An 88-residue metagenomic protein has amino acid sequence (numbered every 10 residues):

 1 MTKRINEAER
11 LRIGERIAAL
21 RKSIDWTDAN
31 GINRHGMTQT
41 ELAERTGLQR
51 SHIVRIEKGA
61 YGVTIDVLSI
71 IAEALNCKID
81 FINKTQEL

Functional and structural regions predicted by a protein language model:
M1-H35: A short, Lys/Arg-rich alpha-helix, primarily the initiator
T2-E7, D80-L88: Short, charged recognition helix plus adjacent turn of helix-turn-helix-like nucleic-acid-binding domains
G14, A43-T46, A72: Small-residue (primarily alanine) positions within well-ordered alpha-helices, especially packing/interaction faces
I17, Q39, L68: Generic structural marker for isolated residues within well-ordered, non-membrane alpha-helices of soluble domains
D25-R55: Short alpha-helical DNA-recognition segment
S51-R55, D66, K84: Base-recognition residues in the alpha-helical recognition helix of bacterial helix-turn-helix
T64-F81: DNA major-groove recognition helix of helix-turn-helix/homeodomain DNA-binding modules
